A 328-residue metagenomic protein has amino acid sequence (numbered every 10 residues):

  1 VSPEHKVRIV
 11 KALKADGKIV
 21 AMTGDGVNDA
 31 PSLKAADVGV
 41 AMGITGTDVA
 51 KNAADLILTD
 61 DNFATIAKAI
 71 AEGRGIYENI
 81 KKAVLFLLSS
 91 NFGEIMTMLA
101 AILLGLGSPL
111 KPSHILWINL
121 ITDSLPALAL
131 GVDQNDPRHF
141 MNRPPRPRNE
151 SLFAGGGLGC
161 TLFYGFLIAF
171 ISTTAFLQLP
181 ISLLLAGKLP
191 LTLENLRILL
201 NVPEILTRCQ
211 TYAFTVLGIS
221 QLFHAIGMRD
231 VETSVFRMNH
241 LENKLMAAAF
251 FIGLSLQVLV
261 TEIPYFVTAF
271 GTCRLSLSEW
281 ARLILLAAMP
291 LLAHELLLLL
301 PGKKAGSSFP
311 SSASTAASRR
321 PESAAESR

Functional and structural regions predicted by a protein language model:
V1-A21, A41-T233: Membrane-embedded transport module
V1-N28, K34-V38, I80, I102-G105 (+2 more regions): Cytosolic catalytic headpiece
D25, L33, F166, L222 (+3 more regions): Hydrophobic, well-ordered secondary-structure elements that form the walls of internal hydrophobic environments
I118-T122, V216-H224, G253-V260, L286-H294: Alpha-helical transmembrane segments of multi-pass membrane proteins
L152-L158, E232-I252: C-terminal membrane-solvent junction of multi-pass transporters and transport-like membrane proteins
G157-C160, Q210-A213, L245-F250, E279-L283: Transmembrane alpha-helices of multi-pass eukaryotic membrane proteins
I171-L177, I252-T268: Hydrophobic alpha-helical transmembrane segments in multi-pass integral membrane proteins
L222, G227-E242, T268-G271: Transmembrane alpha-helical segments that serve as helix-helix packing and pore/cofactor-lining elements in multipass
